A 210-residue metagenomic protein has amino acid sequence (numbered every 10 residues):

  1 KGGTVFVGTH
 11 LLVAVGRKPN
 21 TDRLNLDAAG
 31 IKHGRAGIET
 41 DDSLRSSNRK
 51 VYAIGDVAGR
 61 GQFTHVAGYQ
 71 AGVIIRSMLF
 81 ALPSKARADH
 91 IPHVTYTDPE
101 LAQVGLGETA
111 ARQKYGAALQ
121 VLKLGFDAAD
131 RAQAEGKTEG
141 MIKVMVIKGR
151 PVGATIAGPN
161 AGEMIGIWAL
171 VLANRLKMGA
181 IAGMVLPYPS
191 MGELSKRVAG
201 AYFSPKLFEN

Functional and structural regions predicted by a protein language model:
K1-T4, G61-G68, R76-A110: Rossmann-like dinucleotide-binding cores of NAD(P)H-dependent redox enzymes
G3, S43-L44, Q133-G136: Replace "in large, NTP-powered and nucleic-acid-processing enzymes" with "in large, NTP-powered factors and other
V5-F80, I167: FAD-site-proximal beta/loop scaffold in flavoenzymes
F6, S46-R49, D89, A117 (+1 more regions): Structured loop/turn residues at beta-strand edges in well-structured enzyme cores
L24, I38, H90, K123-F126 (+1 more regions): Proline- and acidic/polar-enriched loop/turn elements at helix boundaries
A36, P92-H93, I142: Small-molecule pocket liners
K50, I91-P92, V152: Short amphipathic alpha-helical segments
L79, S84, Y96-G107, R112-N210: Flexible, glycine-rich terminal cap/loop adjacent to redox cofactors in electron-transfer oxidoreductases
